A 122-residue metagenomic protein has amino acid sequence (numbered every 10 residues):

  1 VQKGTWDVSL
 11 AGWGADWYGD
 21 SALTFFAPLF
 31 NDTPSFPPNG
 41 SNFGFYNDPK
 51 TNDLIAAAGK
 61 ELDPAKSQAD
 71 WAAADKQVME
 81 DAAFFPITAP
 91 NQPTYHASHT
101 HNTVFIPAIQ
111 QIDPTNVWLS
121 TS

Functional and structural regions predicted by a protein language model:
V1-G4, A27-A56, A89-S122: Short, solvent-exposed loop/beta-turn-alpha elements that line the ligand-binding surface or hinge of extracytoplasmic
V1-P37, V78-M79: Pocket-flanking alpha-helical
T5, S21, F25, K50-A57 (+2 more regions): Extracytoplasmic/secreted proteins, especially bacterial periplasmic and envelope-associated proteins
W6, W13, W17, F43-F45 (+2 more regions): A residue-identity detector for tryptophan
S9-G12, E61-S98: Bilobed periplasmic-binding protein-like "clamshell/Venus-flytrap" ligand-binding domains
D16-W17, A73-K76, N102-F105: Intrinsically disordered, low-complexity boundary segments flanking structured domains
